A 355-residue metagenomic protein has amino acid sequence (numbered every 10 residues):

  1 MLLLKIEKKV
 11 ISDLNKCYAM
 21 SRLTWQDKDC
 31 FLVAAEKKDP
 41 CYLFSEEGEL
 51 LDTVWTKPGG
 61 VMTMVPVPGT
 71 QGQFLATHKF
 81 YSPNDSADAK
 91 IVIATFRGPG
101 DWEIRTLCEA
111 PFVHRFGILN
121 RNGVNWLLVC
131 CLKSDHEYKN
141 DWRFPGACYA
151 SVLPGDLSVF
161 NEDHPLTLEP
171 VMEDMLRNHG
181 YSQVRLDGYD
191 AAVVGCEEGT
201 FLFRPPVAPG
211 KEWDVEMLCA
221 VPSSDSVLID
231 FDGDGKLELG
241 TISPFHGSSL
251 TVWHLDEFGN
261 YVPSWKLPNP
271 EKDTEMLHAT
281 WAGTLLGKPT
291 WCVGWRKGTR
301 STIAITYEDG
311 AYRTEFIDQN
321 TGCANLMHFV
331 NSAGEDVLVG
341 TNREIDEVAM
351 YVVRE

Functional and structural regions predicted by a protein language model:
M1-E355: Beta-propeller-forming repeat regions
